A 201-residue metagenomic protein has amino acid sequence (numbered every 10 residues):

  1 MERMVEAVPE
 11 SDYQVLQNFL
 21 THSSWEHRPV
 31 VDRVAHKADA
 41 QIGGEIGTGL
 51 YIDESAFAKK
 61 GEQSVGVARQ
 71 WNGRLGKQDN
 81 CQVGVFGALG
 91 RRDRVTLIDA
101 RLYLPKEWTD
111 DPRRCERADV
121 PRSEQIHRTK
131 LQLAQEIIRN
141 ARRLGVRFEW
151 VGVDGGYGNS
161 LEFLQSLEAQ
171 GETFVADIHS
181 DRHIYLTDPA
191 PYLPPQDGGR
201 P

Functional and structural regions predicted by a protein language model:
M1, Y13, H27-A35, S160: Alpha-helix initiation and N-capping motif
M1-S23: Gly/serine-rich nucleotide phosphate-binding loop at the start of the catalytic core of nucleotide/ADP-ribose-handling
M4, G87, F174: A residue-level signal for conserved active-site and pocket-lining positions in enzyme catalytic cores
V5, P9, V67-Q70, G171 (+1 more regions): Hydrophobic/basic alpha-helical segments enriched in Actinobacteria
A7, Q41-G44, L144, A169-Q170: Alpha-helix C-cap/termination motif
Q14-F19, R74-F148: Electropositive, glycine- and tryptophan-enriched low-complexity nucleic-acid-binding patches
T21-K106: Active-site-proximal, Lys/Arg-enriched surface segment that forms a nucleic-acid-binding/basic interface patch
P112-P201: An internal, acidic/charged active-site-proximal segment that coordinates divalent cations and/or engages
